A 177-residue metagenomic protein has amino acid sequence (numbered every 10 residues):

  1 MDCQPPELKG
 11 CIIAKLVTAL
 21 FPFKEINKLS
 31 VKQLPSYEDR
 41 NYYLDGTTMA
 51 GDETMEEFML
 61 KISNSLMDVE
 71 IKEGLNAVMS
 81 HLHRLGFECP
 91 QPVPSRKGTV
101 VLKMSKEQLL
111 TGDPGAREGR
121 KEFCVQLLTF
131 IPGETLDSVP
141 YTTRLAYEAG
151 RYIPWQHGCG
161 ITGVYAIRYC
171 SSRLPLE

Functional and structural regions predicted by a protein language model:
M1-L29: Juxta-kinase regulatory segment immediately upstream of eukaryotic protein kinase catalytic domains
E7, C11, P35, E118 (+2 more regions): Alpha-helix N-cap/helix-start motif at coil-to-helix transitions, marked by capping-box chemistry
K15-A19, R40, G74-H81: Residue-level detector of alpha-helical secondary structure
F23-D45: ATP-binding glycine-rich phosphate-binding loop
G46-Y165: ATP-binding pocket architecture of kinase catalytic cores
Y169-E177: Active-site catalytic-loop/activation-segment of kinase and kinase-like phosphoryl-transfer enzymes
